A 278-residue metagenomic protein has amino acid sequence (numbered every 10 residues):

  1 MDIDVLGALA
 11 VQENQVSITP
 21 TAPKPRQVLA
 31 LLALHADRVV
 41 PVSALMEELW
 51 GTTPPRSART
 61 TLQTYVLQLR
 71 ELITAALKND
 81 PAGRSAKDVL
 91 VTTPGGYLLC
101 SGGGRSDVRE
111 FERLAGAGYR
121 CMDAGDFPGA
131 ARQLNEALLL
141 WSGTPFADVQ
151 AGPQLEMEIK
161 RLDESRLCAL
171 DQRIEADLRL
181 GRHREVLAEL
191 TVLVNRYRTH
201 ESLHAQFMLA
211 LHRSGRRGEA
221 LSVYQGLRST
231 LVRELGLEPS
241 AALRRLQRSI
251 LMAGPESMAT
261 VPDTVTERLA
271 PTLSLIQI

Functional and structural regions predicted by a protein language model:
M1-A188, D263-L275: Intrinsically disordered, low-complexity protein-interaction/activation regions
L32-A36, L211, Y224: Short helix-to-turn junction characteristic of helix-turn-helix DNA-binding domains, especially the helix
A117, R173, Q206-F207, Q247: Structural register within alpha-helical repeat arrays
L138-L139, R217-L235: TPR/TPR-like (Sel1-like) alpha-helical repeat modules
T230-V232, E238-I276: Cytosolic linker/terminal segments flanking nucleotidyl-cyclase catalytic modules
